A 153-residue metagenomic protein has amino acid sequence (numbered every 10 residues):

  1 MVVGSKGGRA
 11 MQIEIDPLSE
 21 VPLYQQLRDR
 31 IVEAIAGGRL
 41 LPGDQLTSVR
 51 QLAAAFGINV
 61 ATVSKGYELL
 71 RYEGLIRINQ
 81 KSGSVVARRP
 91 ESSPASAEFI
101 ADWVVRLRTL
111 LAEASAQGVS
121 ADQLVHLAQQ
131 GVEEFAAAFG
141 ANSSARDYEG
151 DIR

Functional and structural regions predicted by a protein language model:
M1-L46, Q51, A101-R153: Extreme N-terminal segment that seeds HTH/winged-HTH DNA-binding domains in transcriptional regulators
Y24, S48, S82-F99: Short, cationic-aromatic polyanion-contact patches
R39-D44, R71-K81, A87-R89: Beta-hairpin "wing" of winged helix-turn-helix
Q45-R77: N-terminal helix-turn-helix
F56, P90-E91, E134-A136: Short secondary-structure transition/capping segments
A61-V63, Q80-K81, L111, V125: Hydrophobic alpha-helical segments
L69-E73, R89, R146-R153: Short alpha-helical linear motifs
